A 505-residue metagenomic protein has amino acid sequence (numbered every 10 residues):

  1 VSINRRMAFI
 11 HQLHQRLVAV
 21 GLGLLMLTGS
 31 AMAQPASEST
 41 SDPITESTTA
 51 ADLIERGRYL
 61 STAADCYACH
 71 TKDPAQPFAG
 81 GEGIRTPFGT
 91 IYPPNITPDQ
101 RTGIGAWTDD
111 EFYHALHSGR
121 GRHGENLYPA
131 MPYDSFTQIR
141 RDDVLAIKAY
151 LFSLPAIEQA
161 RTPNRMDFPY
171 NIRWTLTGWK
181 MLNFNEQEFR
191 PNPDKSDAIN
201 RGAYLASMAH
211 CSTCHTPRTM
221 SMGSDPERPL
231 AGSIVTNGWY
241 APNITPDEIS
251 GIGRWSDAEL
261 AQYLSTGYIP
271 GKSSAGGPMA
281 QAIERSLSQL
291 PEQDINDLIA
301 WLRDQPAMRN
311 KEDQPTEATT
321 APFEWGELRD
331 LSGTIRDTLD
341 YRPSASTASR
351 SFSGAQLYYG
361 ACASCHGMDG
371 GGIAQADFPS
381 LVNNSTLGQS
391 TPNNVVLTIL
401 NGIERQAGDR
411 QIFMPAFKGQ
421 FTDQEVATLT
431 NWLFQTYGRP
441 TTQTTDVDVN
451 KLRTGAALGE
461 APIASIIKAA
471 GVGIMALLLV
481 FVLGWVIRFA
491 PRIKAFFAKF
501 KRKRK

Functional and structural regions predicted by a protein language model:
S2-A50, I91-P94, A115, R120-H123 (+7 more regions): Post-cleavage N-terminal segment of exported redox proteins
A50-K72, A79-R85, G178-M181, R190 (+3 more regions): Sequence/structural segment immediately N-terminal to covalent heme-attachment motifs in c-type and related
Y59-T71, P94-N95, E111-S118, P129 (+10 more regions): C-type cytochrome heme c attachment motif
A64-D65, H70-D73, Q100, L116-G124 (+13 more regions): Sec/Tat-exported extracytoplasmic proteins
T71-K72, F78-E82, G124-L127, E158-R165 (+6 more regions): Short, solvent-exposed loop/turn and secondary-structure capping segments
A79-G89, T216-G267: Active-site substrate-binding loop specific to GH73 endo-beta-N-acetylglucosaminidase modules in bacterial autolysins
T90-A106, H117-D142, P163-M166, A241-I252 (+3 more regions): Axial heme c-ligation environment in periplasmic c-type cytochrome domains
D446-G473: Short, aromatic-rich amphipathic segments at membrane interfaces that lie adjacent to a transmembrane helix or signal
